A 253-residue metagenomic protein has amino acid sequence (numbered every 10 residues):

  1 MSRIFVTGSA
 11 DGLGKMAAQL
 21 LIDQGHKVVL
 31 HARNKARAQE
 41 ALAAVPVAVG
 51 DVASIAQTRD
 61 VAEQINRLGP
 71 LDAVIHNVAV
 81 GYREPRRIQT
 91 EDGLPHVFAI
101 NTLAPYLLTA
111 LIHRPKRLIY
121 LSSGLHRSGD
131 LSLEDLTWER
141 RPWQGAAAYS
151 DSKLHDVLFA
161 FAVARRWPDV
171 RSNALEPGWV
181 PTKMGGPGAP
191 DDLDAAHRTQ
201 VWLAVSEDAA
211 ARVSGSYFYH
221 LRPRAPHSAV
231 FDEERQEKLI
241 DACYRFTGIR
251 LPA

Functional and structural regions predicted by a protein language model:
M1-V29: Canonical Rossmann dinucleotide-binding motif of NAD(H)/NADP(H)-dependent dehydrogenases/reductases, specifically
Q24-E40: Conserved glycine-rich Rossmann-like NAD(P)H-binding loop of the short-chain dehydrogenase/reductase
L42-A56: Rossmann-fold cofactor-recognition segment
A53-P70: Conserved Rossmann-fold cofactor-binding substructure of NAD(P)-dependent oxidoreductases
T58, A174, P190-E237, D241 (+1 more regions): C-terminal helical subdomain
A79-R87, L94-P95, R117-D169, E176-A189: Catalytic loop of short-chain dehydrogenase/reductase
T102-L103: Ankyrin-repeat alpha-helix packing hotspot
T109-A110, F161: A short, exposed helix-loop element centered on a Lys and neighboring polar residues
